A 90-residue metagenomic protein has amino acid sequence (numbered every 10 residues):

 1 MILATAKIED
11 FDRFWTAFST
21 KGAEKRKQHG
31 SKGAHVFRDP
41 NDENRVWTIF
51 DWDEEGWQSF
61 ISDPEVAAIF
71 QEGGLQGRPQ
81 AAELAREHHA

Functional and structural regions predicted by a protein language model:
M1-I8, A34-D63: Short, well-ordered beta-strand segments in beta-rich or mixed alpha/beta enzyme and ligand-binding folds
F11-G33, E65-F70: Short amphipathic alpha-helical segments
A17, F60-V66, A81-E83: Extended interaction regions within the primary functional domain
H29-V46, I69-A90: Glycine-rich beta-strand-turn "strand-cap" elements at beta-sheet edges
